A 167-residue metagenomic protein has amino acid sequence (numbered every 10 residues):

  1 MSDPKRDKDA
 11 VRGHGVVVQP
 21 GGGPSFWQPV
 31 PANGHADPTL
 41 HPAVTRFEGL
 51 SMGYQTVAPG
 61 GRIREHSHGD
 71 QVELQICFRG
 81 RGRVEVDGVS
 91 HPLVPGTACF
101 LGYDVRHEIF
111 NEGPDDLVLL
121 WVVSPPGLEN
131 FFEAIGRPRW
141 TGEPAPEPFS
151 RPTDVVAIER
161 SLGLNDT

Functional and structural regions predicted by a protein language model:
M1-G49, R139-T167: A short, N-terminal "cap"/entry segment at the start of jelly-roll beta-barrel domains of the cupin/DSBH fold
G49, Y54-P59, S67-V86, V122-P125: Short, conserved beta-strand element in jelly-roll/cupin
R81-R83, S90, R106, D116: Structural motif
G88-Y103: Short acidic-glycine-tyrosine-enriched beta hairpin
C99-L101, P114-N130: A short hydrophobic beta-strand segment most commonly corresponding to one strand of the jelly-roll/cupin
I109-E112: Asparagine-centered strand-capping/turn motif at beta-strand->loop junctions
P114, E133-W140: Acidic/polar active-site rim loop that often engages polyanionic ligands
